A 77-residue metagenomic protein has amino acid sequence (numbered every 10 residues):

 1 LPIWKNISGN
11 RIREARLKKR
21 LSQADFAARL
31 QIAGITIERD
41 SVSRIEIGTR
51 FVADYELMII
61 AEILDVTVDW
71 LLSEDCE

Functional and structural regions predicted by a protein language model:
L1-K19: A short, Lys/Arg-rich alpha-helix, primarily the initiator
L1-P2, D25, E62, L72-E77: Short, charged recognition helix plus adjacent turn of helix-turn-helix-like nucleic-acid-binding domains
R11, S22, A53-E56, T67: Residues that mark the N-terminal boundary/hinge immediately upstream of a DNA-recognition element
L17, A28, E62: Alpha-helical residues within the helix-turn-helix
R20-I45: Short alpha-helical DNA-recognition segment
L30, E46, E56, L72-D75: DNA major-groove recognition helix of helix-turn-helix
D40, I47-E62: Short, basic-rich loop-to-helix N-cap that marks the start of a DNA-contacting helix
